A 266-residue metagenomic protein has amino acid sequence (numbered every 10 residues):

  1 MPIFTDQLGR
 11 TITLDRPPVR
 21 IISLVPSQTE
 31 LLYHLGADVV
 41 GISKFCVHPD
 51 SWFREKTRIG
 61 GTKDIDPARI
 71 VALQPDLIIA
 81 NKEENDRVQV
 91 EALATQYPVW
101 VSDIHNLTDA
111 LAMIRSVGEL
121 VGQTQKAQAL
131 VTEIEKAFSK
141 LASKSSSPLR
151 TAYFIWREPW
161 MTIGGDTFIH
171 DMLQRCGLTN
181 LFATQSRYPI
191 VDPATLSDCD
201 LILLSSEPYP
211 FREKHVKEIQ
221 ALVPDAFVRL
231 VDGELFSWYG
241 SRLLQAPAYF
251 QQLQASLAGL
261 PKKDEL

Functional and structural regions predicted by a protein language model:
M1-L266: N-terminal ligand-binding lobe of clamshell/alpha-beta domains
